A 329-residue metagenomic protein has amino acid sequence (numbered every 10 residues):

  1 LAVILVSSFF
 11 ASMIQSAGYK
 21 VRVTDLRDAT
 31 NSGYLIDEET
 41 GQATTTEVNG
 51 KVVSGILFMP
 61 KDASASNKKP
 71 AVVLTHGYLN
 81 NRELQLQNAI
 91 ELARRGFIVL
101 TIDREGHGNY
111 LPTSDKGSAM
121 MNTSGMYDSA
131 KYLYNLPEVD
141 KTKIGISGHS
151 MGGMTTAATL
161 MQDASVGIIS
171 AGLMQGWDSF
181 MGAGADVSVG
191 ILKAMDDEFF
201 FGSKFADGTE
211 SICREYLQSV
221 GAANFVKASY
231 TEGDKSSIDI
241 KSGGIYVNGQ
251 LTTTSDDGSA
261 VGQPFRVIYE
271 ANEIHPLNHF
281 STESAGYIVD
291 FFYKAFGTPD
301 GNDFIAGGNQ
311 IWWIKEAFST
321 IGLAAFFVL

Functional and structural regions predicted by a protein language model:
L1-F9: Hydrophobic membrane-insertion alpha-helices, especially the h-region of bacterial N-terminal signal peptides
S8-K20: Hydrophobic alpha-helical transmembrane segments in integral membrane proteins
G18-N309: Soluble extramembrane regions of membrane proteins in the secretory/endomembrane system
N309-L329: Core alpha-helical transmembrane segments of integral membrane proteins
